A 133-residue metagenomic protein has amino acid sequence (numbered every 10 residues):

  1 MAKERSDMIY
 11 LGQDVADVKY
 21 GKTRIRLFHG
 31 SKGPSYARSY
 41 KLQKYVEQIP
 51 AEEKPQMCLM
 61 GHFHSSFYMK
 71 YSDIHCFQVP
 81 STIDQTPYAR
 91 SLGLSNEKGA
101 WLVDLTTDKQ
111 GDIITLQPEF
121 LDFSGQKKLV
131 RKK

Functional and structural regions predicted by a protein language model:
M1-I9: Active-site neighborhood of divalent metal-dependent phosphoester bond hydrolases
M8-D17: Short acidic low-complexity segments
G21-P118: Conserved beta-sheet core of the metallophosphoesterase superfamily
T115-K128: Short, solvent-exposed aromatic-acidic interface loops
R131-K133: Long, compositionally biased intrinsically disordered regions
